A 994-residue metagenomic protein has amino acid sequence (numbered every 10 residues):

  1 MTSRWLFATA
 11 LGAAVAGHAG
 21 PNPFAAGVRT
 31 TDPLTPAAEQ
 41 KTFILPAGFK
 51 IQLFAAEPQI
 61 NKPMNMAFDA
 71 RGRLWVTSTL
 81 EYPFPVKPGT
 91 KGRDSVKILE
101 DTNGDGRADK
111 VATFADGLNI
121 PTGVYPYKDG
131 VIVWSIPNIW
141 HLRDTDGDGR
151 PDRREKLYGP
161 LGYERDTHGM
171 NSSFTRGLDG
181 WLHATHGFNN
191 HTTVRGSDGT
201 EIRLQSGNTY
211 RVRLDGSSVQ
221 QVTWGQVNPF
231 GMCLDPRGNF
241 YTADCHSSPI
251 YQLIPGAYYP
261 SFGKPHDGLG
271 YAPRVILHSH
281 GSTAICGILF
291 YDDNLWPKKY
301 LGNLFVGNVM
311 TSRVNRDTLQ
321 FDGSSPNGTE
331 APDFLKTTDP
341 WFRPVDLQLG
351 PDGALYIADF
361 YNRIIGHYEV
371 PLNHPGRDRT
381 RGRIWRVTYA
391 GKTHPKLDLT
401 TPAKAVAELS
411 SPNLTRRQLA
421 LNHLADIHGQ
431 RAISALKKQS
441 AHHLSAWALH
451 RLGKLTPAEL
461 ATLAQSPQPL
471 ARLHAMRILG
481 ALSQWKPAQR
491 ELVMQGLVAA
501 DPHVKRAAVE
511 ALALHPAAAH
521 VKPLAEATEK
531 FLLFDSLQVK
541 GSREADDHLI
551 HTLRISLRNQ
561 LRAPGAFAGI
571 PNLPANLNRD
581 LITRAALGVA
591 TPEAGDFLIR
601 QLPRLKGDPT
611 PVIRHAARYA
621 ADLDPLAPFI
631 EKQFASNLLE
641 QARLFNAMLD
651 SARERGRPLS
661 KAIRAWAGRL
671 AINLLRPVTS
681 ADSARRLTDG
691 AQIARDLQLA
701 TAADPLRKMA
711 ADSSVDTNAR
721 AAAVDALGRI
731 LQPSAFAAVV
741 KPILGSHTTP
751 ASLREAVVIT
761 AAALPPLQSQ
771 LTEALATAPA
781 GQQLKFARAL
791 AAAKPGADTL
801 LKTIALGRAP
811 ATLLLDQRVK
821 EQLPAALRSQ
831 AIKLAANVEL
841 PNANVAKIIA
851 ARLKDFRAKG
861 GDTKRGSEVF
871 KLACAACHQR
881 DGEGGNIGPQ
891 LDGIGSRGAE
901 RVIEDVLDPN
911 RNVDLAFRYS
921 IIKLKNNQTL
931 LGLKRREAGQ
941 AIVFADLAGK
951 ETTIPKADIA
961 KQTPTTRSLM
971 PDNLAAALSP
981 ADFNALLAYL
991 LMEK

Functional and structural regions predicted by a protein language model:
M1-F7: Bacterial N-terminal signal peptides that target proteins for export
A8-A16: Bacterial N-terminal signal peptides
H18-A405, T415-L419, H423, H474 (+5 more regions): Beta-propeller domains with acidic blade repeats across secreted/periplasmic ectodomains and cytosolic WD/CNH propellers
F54, D129-V131, P137, A831-N844 (+9 more regions): C-terminal capping alpha-helices of c-type cytochrome domains
N119, D144, L214, S410 (+12 more regions): Sec-exported extracytoplasmic/periplasmic mature domains
L182, A354, G382-R383, A448 (+8 more regions): C-type cytochrome heme c attachment motif
Y361-N362, D535, G781-K785, A792-L801 (+3 more regions): C-terminal structured "cap/appendage" subdomains that terminate the fold
P375, R379-R381, V387-V869, I887 (+4 more regions): Long, ordered, helix-rich scaffold segments
